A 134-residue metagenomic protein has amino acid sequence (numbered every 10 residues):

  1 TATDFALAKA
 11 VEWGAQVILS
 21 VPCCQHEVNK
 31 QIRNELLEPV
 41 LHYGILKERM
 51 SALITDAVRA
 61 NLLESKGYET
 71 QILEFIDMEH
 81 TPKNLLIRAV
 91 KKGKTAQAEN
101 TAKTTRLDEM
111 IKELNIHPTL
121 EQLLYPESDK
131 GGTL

Functional and structural regions predicted by a protein language model:
T1-L134: Class I S-adenosyl-L-methionine
